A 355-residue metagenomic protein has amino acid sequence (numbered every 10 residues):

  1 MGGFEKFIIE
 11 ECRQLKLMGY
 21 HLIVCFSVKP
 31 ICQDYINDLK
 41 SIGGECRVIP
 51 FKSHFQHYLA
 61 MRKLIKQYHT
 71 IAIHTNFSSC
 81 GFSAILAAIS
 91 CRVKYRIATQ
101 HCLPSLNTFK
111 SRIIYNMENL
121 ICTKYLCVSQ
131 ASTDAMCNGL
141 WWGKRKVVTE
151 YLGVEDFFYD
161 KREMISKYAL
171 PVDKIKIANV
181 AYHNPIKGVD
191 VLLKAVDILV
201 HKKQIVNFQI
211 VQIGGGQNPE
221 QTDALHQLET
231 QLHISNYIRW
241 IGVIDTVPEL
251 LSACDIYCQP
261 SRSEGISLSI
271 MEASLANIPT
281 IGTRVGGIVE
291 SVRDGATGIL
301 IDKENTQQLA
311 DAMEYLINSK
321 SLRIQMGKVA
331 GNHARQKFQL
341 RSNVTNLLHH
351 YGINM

Functional and structural regions predicted by a protein language model:
M1-F55, P219: N-terminal strand-loop element at the rim of the active site of nucleotide-sugar-dependent glycosyltransferases
S53-F55, D134-N138, K146, Y151-D173: Acidic anion/phosphate-binding donor-loop and adjacent secondary structure in glycosyltransferase catalytic cores
T75-F82, Q100: Short His-centered aromatic/hydrophobic patch
P171-K187, L193-V196, V211: Conserved donor-binding/catalytic core segment of Leloir-type glycosyltransferases
V243, R262: Aromatic "clamp/platform" in nucleotide-sugar-dependent glycosyltransferases that forms part of the donor/acceptor
P279-G282, V292: Short hydrophobic beta-strand element within catalytic cores of glycosyltransferases and related nucleotide-activated
D294-G295, I299-T306, Y315-K320: Conserved acidic donor-binding segment of nucleotide-sugar-dependent glycosyltransferases
Q308, Y315, L322-K337, N343-H349: A short, well-ordered alpha-helix in the C-terminal region of glycosyltransferases
